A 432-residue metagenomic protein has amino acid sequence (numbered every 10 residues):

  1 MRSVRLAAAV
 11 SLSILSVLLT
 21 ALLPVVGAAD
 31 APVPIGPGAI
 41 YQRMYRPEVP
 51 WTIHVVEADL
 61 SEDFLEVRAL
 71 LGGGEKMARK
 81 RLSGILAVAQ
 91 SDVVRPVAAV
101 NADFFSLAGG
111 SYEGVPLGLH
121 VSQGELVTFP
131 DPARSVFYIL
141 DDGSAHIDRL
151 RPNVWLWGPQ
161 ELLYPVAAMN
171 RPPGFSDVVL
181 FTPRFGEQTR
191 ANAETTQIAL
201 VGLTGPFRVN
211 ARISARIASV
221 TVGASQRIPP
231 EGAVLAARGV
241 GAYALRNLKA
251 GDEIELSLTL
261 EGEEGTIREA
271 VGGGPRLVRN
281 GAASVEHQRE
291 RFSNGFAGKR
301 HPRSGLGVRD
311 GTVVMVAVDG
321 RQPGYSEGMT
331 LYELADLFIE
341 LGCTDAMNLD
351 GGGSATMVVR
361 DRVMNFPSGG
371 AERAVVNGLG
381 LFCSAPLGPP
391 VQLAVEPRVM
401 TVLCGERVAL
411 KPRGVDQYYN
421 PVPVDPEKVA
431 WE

Functional and structural regions predicted by a protein language model:
M1-V4: N-terminal secretory signal peptides that target proteins for export/translocation
L6-A9, I85: General helical structural elements
A9-A21: Bacterial N-terminal signal peptides
L23-E432: Gly/Ser/Thr/Pro-rich low-complexity, intrinsically disordered segments
